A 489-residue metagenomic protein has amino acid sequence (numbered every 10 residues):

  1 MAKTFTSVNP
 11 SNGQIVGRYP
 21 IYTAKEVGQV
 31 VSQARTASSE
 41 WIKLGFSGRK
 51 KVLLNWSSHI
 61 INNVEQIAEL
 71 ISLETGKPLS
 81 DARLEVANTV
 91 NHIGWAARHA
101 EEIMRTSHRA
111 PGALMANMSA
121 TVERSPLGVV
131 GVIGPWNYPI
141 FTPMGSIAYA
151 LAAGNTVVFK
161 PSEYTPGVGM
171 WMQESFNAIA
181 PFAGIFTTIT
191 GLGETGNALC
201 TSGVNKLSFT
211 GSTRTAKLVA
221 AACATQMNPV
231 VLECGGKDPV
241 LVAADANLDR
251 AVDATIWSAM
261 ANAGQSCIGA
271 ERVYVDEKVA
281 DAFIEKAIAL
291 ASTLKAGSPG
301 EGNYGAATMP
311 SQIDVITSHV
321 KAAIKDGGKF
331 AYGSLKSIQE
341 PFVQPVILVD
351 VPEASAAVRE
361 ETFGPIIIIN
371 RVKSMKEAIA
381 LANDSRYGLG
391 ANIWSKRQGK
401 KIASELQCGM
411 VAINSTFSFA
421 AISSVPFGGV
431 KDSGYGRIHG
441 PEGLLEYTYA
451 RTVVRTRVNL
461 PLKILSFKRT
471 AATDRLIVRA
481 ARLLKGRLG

Functional and structural regions predicted by a protein language model:
M1-M118: N-terminal Rossmann-like NAD(P)+-binding subdomain of aldehyde/semialdehyde dehydrogenases
A2-F5, A270, L389: Short loop/turn microsegments at loop-to-beta-strand junctions
N9-R18, L241, F342-G489: Conserved C-terminal structural/oligomerization subdomain of aldehyde/semialdehyde dehydrogenase
G13, R49, I71, I93 (+9 more regions): Residue-level signal for inorganic ion chemistry
I15-Y22, T36-K43, V132, V240-V242 (+5 more regions): Short, well-ordered beta-strand elements within core beta-sheets of diverse protein domains
V16, R214-P352, I413, R475 (+1 more regions): ALDH superfamily catalytic-core signature
R35-S38, I42, S57-V64, A68 (+17 more regions): Structural signal for hydrophobic packing residues in well-ordered secondary-structure cores of soluble enzyme domains
R109-R250, V372, L488: Rossmann-like NAD(P) dinucleotide-binding subdomain of oxidoreductase/dehydrogenase enzymes
